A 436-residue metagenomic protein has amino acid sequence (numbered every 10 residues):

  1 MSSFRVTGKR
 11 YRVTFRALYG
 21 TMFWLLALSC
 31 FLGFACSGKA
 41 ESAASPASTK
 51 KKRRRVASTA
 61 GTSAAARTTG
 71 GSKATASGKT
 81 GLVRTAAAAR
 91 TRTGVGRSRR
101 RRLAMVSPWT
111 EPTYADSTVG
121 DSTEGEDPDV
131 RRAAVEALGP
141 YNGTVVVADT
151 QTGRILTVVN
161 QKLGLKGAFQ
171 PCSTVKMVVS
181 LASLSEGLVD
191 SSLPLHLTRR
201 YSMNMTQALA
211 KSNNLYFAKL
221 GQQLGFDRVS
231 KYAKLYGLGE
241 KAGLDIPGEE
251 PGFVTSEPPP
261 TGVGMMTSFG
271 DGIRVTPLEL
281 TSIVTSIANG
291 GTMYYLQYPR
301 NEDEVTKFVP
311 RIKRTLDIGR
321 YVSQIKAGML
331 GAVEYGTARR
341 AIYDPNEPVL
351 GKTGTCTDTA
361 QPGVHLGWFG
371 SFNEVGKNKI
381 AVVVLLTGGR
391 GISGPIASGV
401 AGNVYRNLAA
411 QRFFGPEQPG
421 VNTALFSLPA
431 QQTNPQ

Functional and structural regions predicted by a protein language model:
G20-G33: Bacterial N-terminal signal peptides
C36-A76: N-terminal propeptides/low-complexity segments immediately following signal peptides in secreted or periplasmic proteins
R90-D149, Y232, L238: Beta-lactamase-like hydrolase cores
D116-E124, K162-F169, P194-T198, S202-Q207 (+5 more regions): Second-shell loop/turn segments in exported
A134-A137, G153, A168-S191, A208 (+4 more regions): Active-site SXXK
G143, P194-T281, N289: Active-site-adjacent helix/loop patches that line small-molecule binding or acyl-intermediate pockets
D190-N213, T281-D344, G391, R412-Q436: Conserved active-site-proximal loop/helix segments of enzymes involved in bacterial cell-wall and related
V263-R300, E304-R311, Y335-G415: Active-site beta-strand/loop architecture of penicillin-binding DD-peptidases
